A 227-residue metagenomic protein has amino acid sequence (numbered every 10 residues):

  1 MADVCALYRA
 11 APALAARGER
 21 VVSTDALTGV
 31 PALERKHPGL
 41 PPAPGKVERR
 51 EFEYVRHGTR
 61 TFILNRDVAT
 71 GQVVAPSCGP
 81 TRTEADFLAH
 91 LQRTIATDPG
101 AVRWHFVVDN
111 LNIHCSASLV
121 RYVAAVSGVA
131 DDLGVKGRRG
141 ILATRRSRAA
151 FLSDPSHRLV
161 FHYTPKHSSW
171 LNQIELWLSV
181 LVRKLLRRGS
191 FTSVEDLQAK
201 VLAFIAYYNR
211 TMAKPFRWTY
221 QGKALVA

Functional and structural regions predicted by a protein language model:
M1-Q92, P215: Extended, low-complexity cationic-aromatic segments
G18-E19, V102-R103, P155-V160: Short glycine-/polar-rich loops that comprise or flank the Walker A/P-loop and associated switch/sensor motifs
S23-D25, N65, G71, L91 (+6 more regions): Mobile genetic element proteins and their domesticated derivatives, centered on retroelements and DNA transposons
V30-A32, I113-A117, W170-Q173, L225-A227: Short catalytic/ligand-binding loop motif for oxyanion handling, primarily in non-cytosolic enzymes, centered on
R49-Y54, V126-Q173, G189-F191: RNase H-like polynucleotidyl transferase catalytic core
A85-H105: Short, basic/hydrophobic alpha-helical segments
V102-C115, G137-R139: Acidic/histidine-rich, metal-coordinating catalytic segments
H157-Y163, H167-S168, E175-A227: C-terminal anion-handling pockets and recognition modules
